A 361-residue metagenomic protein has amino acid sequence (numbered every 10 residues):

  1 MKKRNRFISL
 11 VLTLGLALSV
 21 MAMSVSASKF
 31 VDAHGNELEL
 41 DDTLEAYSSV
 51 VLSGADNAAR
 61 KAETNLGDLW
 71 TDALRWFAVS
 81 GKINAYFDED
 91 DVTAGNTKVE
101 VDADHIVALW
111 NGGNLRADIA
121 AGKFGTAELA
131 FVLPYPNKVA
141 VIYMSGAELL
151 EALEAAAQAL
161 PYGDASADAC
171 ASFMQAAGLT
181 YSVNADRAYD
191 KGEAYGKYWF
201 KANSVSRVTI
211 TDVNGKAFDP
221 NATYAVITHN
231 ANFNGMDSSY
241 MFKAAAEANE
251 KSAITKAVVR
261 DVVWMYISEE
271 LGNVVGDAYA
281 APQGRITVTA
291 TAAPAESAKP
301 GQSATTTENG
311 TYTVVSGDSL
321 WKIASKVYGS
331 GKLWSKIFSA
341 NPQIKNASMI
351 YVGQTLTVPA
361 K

Functional and structural regions predicted by a protein language model:
K2-V11: Bacterial N-terminal signal peptides that target proteins for export
V11-A22: Bacterial N-terminal signal peptides
V20-F30: Sec-dependent signal peptide cleavage junction
S28-T305: Catalytic centers of hydrolytic enzymes
I227-H229, I323, V358-P359: Residue-level recognition of conserved beta-strand edge/terminus positions
S303-G331, S335, Q354: Primarily a LysM-type cell-wall glycan-binding module
K326, S330-K361: Extracellular LysM carbohydrate-binding repeats and other cell-envelope/extracellular binding modules
